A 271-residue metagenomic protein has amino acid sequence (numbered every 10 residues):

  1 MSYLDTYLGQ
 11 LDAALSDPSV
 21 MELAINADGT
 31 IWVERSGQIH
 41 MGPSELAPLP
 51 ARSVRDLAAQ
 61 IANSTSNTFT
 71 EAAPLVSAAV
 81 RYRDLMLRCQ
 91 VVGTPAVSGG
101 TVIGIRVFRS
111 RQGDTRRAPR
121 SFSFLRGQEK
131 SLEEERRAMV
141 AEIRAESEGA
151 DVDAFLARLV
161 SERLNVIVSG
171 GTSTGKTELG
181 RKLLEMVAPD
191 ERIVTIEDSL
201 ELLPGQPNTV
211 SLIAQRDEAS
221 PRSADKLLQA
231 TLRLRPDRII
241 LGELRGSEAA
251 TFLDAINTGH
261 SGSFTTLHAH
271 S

Functional and structural regions predicted by a protein language model:
M1-L85: N-terminal accessory targeting/assembly segments
L11-P18, L49, R106-R111, F122-Q128 (+5 more regions): Surface-exposed loop/turn and secondary-structure junction residues enriched for glycine/proline
L23, V91, H260: Residue-level signature of catalytic and energy-coupling elements of molecular machines, predominantly ATP/GTP-dependent
D28, E34-S36, T94, R106-F108 (+1 more regions): Generic beta-structure capping elements
G42-L46, N63-S161: P-loop NTP-binding catalytic core
A145, D153, A157, R163-G171 (+1 more regions): Switch/coupling sub-region of P-loop NTPases
K176: Conserved lysine of the Walker
